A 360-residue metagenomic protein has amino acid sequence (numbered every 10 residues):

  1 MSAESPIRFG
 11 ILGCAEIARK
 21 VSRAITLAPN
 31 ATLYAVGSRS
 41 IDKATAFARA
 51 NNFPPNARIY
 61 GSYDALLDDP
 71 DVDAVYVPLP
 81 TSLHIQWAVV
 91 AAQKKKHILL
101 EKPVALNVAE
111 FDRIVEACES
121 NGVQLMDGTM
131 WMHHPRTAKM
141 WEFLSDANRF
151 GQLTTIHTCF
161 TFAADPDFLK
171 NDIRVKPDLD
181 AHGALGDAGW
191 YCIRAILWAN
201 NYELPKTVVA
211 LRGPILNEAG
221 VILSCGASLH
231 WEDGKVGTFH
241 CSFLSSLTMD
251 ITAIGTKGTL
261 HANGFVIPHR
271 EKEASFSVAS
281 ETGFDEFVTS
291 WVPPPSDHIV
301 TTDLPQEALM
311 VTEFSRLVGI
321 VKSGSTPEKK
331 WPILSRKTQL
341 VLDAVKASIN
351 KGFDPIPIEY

Functional and structural regions predicted by a protein language model:
M1-A3, A31, N51, A74-Y76 (+3 more regions): C-terminal helix-rich "cap/oligomerization" subdomain common to oxidoreductases
M1-N52: N-terminal Rossmann-like dinucleotide-binding module
A3, C192-A279, V311-S325, A344: Contiguous beta-strand/loop segments that form the cofactor/metal-binding neighborhood of enzyme cores
P6, A28, K257-I333, D354-P357: C-terminal glycine/acidic-rich active-site capping loop/insertion
N51, P55-A117: Beta-loop-alpha module in the N-terminal Rossmann-like domain of NAD(P)-dependent dehydrogenases, especially those
L100-E101, L125-D127, A262: Hydrophobic residues in well-ordered beta-strands that form the structural core
R113-W131, Q152-I156: Rossmann-fold dehydrogenase core element
W131-E218, G352: Predominantly a Rossmann-like dinucleotide-binding segment in NAD(P)-dependent oxidoreductases
